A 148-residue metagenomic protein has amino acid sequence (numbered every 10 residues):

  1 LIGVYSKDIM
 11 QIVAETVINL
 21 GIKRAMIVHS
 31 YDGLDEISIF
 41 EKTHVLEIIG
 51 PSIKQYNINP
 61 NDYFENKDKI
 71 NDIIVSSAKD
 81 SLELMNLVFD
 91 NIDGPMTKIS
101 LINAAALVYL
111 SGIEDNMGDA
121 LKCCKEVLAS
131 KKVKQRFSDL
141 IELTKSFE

Functional and structural regions predicted by a protein language model:
L1-E148: Glycine-rich anion-binding loops and their surrounding alpha/beta cores
